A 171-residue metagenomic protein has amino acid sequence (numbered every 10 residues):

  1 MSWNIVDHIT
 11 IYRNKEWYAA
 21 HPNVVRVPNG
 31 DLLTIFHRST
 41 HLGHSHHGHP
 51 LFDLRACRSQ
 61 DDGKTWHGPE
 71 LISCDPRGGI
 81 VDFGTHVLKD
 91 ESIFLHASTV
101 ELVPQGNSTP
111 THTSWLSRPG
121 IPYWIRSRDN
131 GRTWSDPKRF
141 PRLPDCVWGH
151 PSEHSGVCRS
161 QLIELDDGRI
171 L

Functional and structural regions predicted by a protein language model:
M1-L171: Asp-box/BNR beta-propeller blade signature and adjacent active/binding-site loops in extracellular glycan-interacting
